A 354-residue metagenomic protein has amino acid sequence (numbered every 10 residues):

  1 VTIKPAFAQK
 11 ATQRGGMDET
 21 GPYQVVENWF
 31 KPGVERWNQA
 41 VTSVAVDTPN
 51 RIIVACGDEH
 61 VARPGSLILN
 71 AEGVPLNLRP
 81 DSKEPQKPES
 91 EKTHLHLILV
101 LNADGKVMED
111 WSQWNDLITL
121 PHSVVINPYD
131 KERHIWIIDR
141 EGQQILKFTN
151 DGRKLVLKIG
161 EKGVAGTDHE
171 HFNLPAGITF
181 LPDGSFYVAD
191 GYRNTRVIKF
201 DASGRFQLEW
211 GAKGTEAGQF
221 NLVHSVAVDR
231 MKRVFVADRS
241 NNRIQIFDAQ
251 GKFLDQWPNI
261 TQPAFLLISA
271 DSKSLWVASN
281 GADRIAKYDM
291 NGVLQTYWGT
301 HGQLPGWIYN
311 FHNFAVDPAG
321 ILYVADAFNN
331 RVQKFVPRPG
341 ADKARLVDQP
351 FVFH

Functional and structural regions predicted by a protein language model:
I3-H354: Eukaryotic scaffold repeat domains enriched in small/polar residues
